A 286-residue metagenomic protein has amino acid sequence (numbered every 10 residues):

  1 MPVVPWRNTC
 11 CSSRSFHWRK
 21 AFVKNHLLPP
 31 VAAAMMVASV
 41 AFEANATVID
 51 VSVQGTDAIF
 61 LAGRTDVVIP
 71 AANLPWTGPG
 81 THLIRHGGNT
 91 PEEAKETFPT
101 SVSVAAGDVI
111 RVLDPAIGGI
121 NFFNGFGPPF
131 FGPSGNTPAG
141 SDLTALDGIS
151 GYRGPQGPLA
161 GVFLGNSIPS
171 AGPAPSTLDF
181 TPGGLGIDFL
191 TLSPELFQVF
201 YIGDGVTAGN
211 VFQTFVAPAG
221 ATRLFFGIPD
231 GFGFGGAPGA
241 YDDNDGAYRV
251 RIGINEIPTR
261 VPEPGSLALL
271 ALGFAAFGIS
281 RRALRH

Functional and structural regions predicted by a protein language model:
P2-F22: Short, Lys/Arg-enriched N-terminal segments with co-localized hydrophobic residues within the first ~10-30 amino acids
A21-V31: Bacterial N-terminal signal peptides that target proteins for export
A32-M36, G273: Hydrophobic helical h-region of N-terminal Sec-dependent signal peptides in bacterial secretory/periplasmic proteins
M36-A44: C-terminal segment of classical bacterial N-terminal signal peptides
T47-P258: Gly-Asp-aromatic-enriched flexible segments
P262-R281: A short, hydrophobic C-terminal helix/tail in secreted or cell-surface proteins
A283-H286: Short, charged juxtamembrane terminal tails flanking transmembrane helices
